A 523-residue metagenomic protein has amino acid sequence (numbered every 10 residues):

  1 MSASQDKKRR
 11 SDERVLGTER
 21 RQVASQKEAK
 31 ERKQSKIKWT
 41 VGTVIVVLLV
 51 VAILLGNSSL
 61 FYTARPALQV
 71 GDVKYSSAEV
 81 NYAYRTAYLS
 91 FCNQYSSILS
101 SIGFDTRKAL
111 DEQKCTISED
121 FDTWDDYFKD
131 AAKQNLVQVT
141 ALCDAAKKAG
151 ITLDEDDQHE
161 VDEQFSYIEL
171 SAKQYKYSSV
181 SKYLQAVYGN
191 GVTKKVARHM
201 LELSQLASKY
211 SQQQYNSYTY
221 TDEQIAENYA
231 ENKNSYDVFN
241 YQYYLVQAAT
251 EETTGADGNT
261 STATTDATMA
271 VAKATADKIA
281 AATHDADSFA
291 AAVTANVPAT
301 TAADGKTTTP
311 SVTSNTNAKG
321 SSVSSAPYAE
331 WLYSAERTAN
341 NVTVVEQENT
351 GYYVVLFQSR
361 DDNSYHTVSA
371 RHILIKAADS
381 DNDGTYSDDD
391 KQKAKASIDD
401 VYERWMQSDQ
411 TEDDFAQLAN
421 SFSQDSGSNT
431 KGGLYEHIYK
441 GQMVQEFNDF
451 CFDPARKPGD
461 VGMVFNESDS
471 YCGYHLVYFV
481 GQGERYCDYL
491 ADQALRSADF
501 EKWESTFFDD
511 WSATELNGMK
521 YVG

Functional and structural regions predicted by a protein language model:
M1-V15: N-terminal targeting leaders characterized by basic, low-complexity, disordered sequences that direct proteins
V15-I45, A52-T63, Y183-A270, A318-A396 (+3 more regions): PPIase-associated folding chaperone regions across multiple families
K33, K74-S77, Y82-A83, L89 (+6 more regions): Solvent-exposed loop/turn and edge beta-strand elements of beta-rich ligand-binding domains
I45-L48, I53, S97, F104: Charge-rich, low-complexity intrinsically disordered regions
S59-V196: N-terminal targeting/tethering segments
S76, Y88-Y95, E251-A256, S380-G384 (+1 more regions): Short, solvent-exposed loop/turn elements at domain surfaces
Y84-A87, F91, L136, T140 (+16 more regions): Sec/Tat-exported extracytoplasmic proteins
A274-Y328, D400-E446, G481: Peptidyl-prolyl cis-trans isomerase
